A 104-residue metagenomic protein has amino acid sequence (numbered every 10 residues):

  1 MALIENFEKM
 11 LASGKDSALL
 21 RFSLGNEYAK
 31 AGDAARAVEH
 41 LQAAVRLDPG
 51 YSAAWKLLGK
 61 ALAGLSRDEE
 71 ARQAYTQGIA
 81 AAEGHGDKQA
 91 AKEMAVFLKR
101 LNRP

Functional and structural regions predicted by a protein language model:
S13, L47, G64, A81-H85: Structural marker of alpha-solenoid helical repeat scaffolds
